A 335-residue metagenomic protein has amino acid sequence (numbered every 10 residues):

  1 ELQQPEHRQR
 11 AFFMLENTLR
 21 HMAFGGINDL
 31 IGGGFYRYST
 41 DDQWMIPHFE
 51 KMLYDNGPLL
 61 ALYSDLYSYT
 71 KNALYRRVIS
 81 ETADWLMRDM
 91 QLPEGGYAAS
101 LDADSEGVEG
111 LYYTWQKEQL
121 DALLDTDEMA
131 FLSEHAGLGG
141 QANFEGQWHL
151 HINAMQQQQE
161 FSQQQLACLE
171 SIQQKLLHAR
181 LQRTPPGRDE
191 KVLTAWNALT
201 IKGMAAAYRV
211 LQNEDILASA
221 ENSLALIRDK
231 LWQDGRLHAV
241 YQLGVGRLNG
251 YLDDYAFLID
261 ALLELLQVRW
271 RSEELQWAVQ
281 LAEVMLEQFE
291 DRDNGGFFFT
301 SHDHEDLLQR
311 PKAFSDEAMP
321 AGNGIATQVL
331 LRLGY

Functional and structural regions predicted by a protein language model:
E1-Y335: Glycan-recognition and catalytic cores of secretory/periplasmic carbohydrate-active enzymes
